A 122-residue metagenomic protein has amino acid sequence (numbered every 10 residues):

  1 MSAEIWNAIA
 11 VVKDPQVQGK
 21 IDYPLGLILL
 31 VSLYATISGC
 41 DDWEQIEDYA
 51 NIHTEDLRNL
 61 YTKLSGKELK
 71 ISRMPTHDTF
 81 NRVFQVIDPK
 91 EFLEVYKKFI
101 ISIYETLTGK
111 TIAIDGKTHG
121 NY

Functional and structural regions predicted by a protein language model:
M1-I114, H119-Y122: Dynamic "connector" segments at or just before major functional cores
